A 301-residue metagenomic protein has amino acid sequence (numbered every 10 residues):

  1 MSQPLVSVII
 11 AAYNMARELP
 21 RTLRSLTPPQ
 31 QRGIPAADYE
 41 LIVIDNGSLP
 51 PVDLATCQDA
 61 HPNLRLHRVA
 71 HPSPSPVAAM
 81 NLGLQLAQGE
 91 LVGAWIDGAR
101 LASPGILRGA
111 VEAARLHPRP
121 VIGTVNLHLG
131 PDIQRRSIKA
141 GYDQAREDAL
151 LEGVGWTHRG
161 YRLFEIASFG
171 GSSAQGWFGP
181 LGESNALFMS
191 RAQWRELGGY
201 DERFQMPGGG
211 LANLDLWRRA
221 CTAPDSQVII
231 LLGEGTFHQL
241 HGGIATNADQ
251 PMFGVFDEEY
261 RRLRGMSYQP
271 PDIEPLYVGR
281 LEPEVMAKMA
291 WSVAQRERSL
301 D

Functional and structural regions predicted by a protein language model:
M15-Q31: Short, well-formed alpha-helical segments that are part of the catalytic scaffolds of diverse glycosyltransferases
R21, E183, R203-D301: C-terminal catalytic/acceptor-binding lobe
I34-G47, H67-V69: Short beta-strand/loop segment that forms part of the nucleotide-sugar
I42-L54, R100: A conserved acidic beta->alpha catalytic loop
A70-A87, G109: Glycine-rich, basic loop-to-helix element that forms the pyrophosphate-binding segment of sugar-nucleotide handling
E90-R100: Short beta-strand-to-loop acidic/aromatic patch adjacent to the donor-nucleotide binding site
G105-G155: Conserved donor NDP-sugar-binding/catalytic core segment of glycosyltransferases
E152-M189: A recurrent flexible, glycine/aromatic-enriched loop bordering the glycosyltransferase active site that acts as
